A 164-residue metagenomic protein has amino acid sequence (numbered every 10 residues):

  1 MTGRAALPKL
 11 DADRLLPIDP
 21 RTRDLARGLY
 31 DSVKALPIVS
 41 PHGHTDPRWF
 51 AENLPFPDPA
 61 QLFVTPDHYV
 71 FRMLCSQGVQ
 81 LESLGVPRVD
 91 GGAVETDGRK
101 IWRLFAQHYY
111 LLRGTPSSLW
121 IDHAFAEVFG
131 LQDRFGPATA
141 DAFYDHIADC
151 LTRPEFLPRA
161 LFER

Functional and structural regions predicted by a protein language model:
T2-P37, G43-R164: Metal-cofactor-binding active-site regions of metalloenzymes
